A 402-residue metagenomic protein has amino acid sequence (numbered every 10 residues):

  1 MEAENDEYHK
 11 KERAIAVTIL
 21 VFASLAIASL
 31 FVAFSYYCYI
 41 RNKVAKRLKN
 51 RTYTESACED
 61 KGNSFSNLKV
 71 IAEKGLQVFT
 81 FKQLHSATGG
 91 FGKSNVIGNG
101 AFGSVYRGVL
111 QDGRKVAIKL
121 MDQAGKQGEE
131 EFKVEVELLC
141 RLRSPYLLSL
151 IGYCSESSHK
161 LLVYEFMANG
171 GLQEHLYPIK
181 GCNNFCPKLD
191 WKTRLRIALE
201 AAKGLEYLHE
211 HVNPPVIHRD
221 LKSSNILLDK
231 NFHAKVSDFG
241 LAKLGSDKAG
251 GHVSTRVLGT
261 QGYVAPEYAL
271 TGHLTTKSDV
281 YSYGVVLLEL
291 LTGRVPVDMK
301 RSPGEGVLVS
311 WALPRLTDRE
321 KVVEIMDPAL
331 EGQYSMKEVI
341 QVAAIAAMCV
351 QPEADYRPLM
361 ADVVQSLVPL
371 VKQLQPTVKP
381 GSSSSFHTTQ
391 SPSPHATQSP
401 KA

Functional and structural regions predicted by a protein language model:
M1-R13, T18-I27, A45-S66, V70-E73 (+2 more regions): Intrinsically disordered, low-complexity cytosolic regulatory tails and linkers adjacent to catalytic/signaling modules
K11-L138, L142-L148, S157-V163, N169 (+2 more regions): Membrane-proximal cytoplasmic juxtamembrane segment of single-pass receptors with intracellular kinase/kinase-homology
G152-Y153: A short, aromatic-enriched beta-strand patch in the conserved N-lobe beta-sheet of the protein kinase catalytic domain
K203-V216: Protein kinase catalytic-loop region centered on the HRD/HxD motif
L241-K243: Activation segment
D279: Conserved catalytic-loop aspartate of Hanks-type protein kinases
L313-D355: C-terminal lobe substrate-recognition/regulatory segment of protein kinase catalytic domains
